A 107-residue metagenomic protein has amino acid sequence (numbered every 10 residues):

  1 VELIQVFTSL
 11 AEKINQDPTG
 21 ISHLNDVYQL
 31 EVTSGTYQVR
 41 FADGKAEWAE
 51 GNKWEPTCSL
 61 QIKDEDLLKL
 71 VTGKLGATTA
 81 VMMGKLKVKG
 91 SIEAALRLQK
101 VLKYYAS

Functional and structural regions predicted by a protein language model:
V1-S107: Feature captures hydrophobic
